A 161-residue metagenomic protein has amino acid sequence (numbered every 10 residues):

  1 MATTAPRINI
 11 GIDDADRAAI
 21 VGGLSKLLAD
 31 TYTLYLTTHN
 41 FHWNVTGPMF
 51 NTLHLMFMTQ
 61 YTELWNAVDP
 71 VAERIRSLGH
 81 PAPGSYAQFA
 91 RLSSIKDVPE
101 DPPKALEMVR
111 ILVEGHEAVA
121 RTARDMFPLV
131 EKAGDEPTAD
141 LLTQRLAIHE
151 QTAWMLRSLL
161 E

Functional and structural regions predicted by a protein language model:
A2-P6, S77, P81, R91: Internal glycine-rich alpha/beta core junctions
A5-L27, A105: Disorder-to-helix initiation segments
G11-A19, L34-T59, R124-P137: Helix-loop segments that flank and shape redox-cofactor active sites
I20-D30, L34, Q60, M108 (+2 more regions): Amphipathic alpha-helix face/heptad-repeat signature
L28, Y35, H42, Y61 (+6 more regions): A structural signal for well-ordered alpha-helices, especially hydrophobic packing surfaces of coiled-coils
V45-Q88, L159: Conserved alpha-helical segments that form or flank metal/cofactor-binding pockets of metalloenzymes
N51, M58-D69, L129-L146, Q151-M155: Charged, amphipathic alpha-helical segments and their flanking helix caps
D69, E73, A90-Q144: Acidic/histidine-rich alpha-helical segments that form the ligand environment of transition-metal centers
